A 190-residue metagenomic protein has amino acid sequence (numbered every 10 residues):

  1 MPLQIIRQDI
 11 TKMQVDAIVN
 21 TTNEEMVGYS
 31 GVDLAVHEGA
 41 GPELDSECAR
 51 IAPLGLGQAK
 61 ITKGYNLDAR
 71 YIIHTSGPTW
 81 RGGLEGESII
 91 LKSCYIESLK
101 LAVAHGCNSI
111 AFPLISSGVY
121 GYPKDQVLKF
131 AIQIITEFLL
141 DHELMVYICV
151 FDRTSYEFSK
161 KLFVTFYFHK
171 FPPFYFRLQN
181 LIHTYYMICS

Functional and structural regions predicted by a protein language model:
M1-H105: Glycine-/small-residue-enriched capping loops at alpha/beta junctions
T79-I182: Phosphate/ribose-phosphate-bearing ligand recognition and processing surfaces, centered on ADP-ribose/NAD(+/P+) systems
